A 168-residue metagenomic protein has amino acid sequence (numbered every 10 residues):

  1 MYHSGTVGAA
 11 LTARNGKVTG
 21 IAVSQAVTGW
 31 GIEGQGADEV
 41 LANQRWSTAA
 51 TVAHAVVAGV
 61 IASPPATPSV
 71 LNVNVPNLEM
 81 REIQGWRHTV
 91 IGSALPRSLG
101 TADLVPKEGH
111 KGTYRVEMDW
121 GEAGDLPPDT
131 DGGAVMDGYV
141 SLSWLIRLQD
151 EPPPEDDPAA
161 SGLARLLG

Functional and structural regions predicted by a protein language model:
M1, I32, P152-P154: Short glycine-/acidic-enriched loop or helix-start segments at secondary-structure transitions that form or flank
Y2-G8: Charged helix-capping and loop-helix junction motifs
R14-Q35: Glycine-rich phosphate/pyrophosphate-binding loops and their adjacent beta-strand/loop elements at enzyme active sites
K17, V27, A53, V57-P64: Short, well-ordered alpha-helical segments in soluble proteins
G34-D38, K111: Charged, glycine/proline-rich intrinsically disordered loops and linkers
D38-V56, V60: A structural-propensity feature for long, helix-poor, extended segments
A42, A62-G168: C-terminal accessory domains and tails appended to enzymatic cores
